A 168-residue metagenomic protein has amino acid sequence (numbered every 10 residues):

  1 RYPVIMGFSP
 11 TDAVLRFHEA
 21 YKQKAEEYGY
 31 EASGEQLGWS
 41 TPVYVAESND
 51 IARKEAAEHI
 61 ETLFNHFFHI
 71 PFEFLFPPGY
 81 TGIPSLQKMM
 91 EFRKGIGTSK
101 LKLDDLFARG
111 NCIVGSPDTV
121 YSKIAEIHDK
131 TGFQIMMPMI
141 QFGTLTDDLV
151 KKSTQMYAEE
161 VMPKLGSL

Functional and structural regions predicted by a protein language model:
R1-L15: Loop-centered beta-sheet repeat module
R1-Y2, T131-F133: A structural motif
Y2-P3, L106-G110, P138-T144: Glycine- and acidic
P3-M6, E35-T41, M136-P138: Hydrophobic faces of well-ordered beta-strands that scaffold small-molecule active sites in alpha/beta enzyme cores
F8-S9, M139-V150: Glycine-rich, proline-tolerant flexible connector loops at the mouths of alpha/beta enzymes
D12-K130, G166-L168: An alpha-helical appendage that flanks or caps ligand/catalytic pockets
R16-K22, L149-G166: C-terminal helical cap(s) of enzyme catalytic domains, especially alpha/beta-barrels
A46-I51, T146-M156: Short glycine/threonine-rich loop-to-helix capping motif typified by GTGT followed within a few residues by an Asp-Pro
